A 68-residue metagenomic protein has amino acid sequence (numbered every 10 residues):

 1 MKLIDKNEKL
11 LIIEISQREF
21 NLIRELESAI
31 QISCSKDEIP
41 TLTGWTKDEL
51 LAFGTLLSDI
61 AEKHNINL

Functional and structural regions predicted by a protein language model:
M1-L68: Positively charged, low-complexity terminal tracts and the immediately adjacent first secondary-structure elements
